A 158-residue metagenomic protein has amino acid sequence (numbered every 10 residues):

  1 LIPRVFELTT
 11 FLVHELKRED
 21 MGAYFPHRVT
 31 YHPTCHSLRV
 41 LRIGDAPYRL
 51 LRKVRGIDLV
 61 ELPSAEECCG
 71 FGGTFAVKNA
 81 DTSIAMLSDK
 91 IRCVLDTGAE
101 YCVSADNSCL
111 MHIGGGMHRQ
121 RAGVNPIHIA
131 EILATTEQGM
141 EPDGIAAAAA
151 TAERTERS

Functional and structural regions predicted by a protein language model:
L1-S158: Iron-sulfur cluster-binding electron-transfer modules in prokaryotic oxidoreductases
